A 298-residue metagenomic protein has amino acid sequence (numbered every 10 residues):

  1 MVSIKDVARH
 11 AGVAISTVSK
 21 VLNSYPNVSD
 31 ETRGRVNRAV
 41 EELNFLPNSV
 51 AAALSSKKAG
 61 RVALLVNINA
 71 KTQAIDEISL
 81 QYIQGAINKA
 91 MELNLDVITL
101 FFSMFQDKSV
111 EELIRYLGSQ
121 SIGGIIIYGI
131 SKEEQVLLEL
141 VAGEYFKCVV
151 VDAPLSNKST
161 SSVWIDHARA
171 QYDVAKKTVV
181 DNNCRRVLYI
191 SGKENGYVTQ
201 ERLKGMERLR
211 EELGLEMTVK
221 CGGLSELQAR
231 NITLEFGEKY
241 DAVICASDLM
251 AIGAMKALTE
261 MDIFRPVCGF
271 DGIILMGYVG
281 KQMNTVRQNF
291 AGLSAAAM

Functional and structural regions predicted by a protein language model:
M1-G60: N-terminal helix-turn-helix DNA-binding module of bacterial transcription factors
V2, R61-K176, I232-K239: Alpha-helical recognition/docking segments in bacterial nutrient-uptake and carbohydrate-utilization systems
A86, A90-F102, Y189, M206-Q228: Short beta-strand elements in bilobed, periplasmic/extracellular small-molecule ligand-binding domains
S121-G129, R186-S191, V219-K220, G237-M250 (+1 more regions): Periplasmic-binding protein-like
K132-E133, N195, R202, L249-A251: Alpha-helix capping/helix-boundary segments
V163-Y189, E226-L234, A251, Q288-M298: Hydrophobic alpha-helical segments within soluble ligand-binding/sensing domains
V174-L215: An alpha-beta-alpha
E238-M298: Flexible loop/turn connectors
